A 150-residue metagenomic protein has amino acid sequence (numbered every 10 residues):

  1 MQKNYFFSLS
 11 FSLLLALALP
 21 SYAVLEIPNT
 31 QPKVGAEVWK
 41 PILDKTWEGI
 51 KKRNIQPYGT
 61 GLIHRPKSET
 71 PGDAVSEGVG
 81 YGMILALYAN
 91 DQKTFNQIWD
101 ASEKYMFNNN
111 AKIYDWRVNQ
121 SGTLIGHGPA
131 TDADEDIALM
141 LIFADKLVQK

Functional and structural regions predicted by a protein language model:
M1-L9: Bacterial N-terminal signal peptides that target proteins for export
S8-A18: Bacterial N-terminal signal peptides
S10, E69, L124-I125: A general structural-boundary detector
Y22-E77, Y88-N119: Low-complexity, Ser/Thr/Pro/Gly-enriched N-terminal "stalk/linker" regions
T70-N90, G128-L139: Aromatic- and histidine-enriched alpha-helix N-cap/loop-to-helix transition segments that scaffold the rims
N96, K104-K150: Extended ligand-binding groove/face enriched in aromatic
